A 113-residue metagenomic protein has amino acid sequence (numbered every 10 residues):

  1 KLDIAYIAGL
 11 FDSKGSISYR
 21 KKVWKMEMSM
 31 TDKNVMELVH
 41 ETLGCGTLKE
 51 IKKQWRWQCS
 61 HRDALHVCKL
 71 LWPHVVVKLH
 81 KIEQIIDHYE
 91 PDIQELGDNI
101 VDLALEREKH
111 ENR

Functional and structural regions predicted by a protein language model:
K1-R113: Internal intein/HINT superfamily modules and their associated LAGLIDADG
